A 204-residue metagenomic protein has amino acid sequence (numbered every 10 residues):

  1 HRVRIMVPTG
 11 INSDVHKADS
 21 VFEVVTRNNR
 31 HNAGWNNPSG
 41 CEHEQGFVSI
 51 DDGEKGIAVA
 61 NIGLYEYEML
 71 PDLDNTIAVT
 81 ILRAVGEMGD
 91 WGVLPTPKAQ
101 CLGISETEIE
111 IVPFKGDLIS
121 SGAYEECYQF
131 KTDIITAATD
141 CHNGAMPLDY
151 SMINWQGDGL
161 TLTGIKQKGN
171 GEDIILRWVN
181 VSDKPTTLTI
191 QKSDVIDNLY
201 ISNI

Functional and structural regions predicted by a protein language model:
H1-I204: C-terminal (or distal) subdomains of carbohydrate-active enzymes
